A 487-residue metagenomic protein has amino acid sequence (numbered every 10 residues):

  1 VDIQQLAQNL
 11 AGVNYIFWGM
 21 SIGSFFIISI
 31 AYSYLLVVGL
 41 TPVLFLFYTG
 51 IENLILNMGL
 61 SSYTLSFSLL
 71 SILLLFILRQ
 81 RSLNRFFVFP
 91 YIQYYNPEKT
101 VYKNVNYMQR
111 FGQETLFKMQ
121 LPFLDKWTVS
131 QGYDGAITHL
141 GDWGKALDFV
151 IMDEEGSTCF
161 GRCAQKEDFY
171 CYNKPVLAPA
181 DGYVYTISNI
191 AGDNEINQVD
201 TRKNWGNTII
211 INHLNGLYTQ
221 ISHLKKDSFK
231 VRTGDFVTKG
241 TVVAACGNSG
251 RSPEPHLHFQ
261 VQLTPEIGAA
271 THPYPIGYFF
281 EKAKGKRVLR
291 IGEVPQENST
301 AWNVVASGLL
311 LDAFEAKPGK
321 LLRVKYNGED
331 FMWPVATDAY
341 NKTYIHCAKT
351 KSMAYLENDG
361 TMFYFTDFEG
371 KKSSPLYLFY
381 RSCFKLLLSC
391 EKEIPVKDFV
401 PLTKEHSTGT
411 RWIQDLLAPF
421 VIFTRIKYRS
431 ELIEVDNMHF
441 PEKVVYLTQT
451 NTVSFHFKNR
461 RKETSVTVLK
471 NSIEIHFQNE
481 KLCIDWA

Functional and structural regions predicted by a protein language model:
Q8-V13, I55-L70: Loop-to-transmembrane alpha-helix initiation sites
S24-V38: Membrane-helix interface "capping/anchor" motifs
R81-N106: Short, highly charged, low-complexity non-transmembrane loops/tails of multi-pass membrane proteins
K103-G112, Q131-L177, N189-R202: Short glycine/threonine/proline-enriched tight-turn/helix- or strand-capping micro-motif at secondary-structure
S130, K203, D235, Q260-D367 (+1 more regions): Acidic, glycine-rich catalytic/binding loops that coordinate metals and/or anionic ligands
Y170-C171, P179-K225: Zn2+-dependent peptidoglycan hydrolase active-site motif and core
L177, L217-G240: Short histidine-centered loop motifs in beta-beta connectors
G182-V184, G234-C246: A structural signal for short beta-strand/turn segments enriched in small hydrophobics and glycine
